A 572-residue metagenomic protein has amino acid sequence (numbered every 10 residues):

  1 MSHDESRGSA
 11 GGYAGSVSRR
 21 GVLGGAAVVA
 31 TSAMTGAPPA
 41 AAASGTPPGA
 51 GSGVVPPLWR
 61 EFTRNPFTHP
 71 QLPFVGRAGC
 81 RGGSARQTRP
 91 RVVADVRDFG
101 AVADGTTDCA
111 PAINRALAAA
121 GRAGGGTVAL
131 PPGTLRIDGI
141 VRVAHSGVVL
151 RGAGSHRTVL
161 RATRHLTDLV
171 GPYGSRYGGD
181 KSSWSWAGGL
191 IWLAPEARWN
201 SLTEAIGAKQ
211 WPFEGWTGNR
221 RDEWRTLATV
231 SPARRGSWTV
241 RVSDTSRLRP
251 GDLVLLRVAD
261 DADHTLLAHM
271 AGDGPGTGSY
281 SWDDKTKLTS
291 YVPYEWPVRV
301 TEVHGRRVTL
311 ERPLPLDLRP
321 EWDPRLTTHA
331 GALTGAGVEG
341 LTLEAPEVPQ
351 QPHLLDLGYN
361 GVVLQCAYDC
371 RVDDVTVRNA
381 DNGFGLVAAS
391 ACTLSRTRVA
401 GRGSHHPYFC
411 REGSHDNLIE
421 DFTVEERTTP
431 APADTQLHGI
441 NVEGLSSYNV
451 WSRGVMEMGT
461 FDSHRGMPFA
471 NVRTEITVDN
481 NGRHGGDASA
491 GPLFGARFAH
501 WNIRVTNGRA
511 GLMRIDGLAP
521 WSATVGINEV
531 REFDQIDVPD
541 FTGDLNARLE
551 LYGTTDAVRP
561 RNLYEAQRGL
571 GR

Functional and structural regions predicted by a protein language model:
S2-P131, R136-Q351, A523-R572: Extracellular "leader-to-stem" segments immediately downstream of a signal peptide or signal-anchor in secreted/lumenal
D108-A112, G133, V141-R142, P232 (+10 more regions): Short, glycine/acidic-rich beta->alpha junctions
A129, R136, R142, R151 (+9 more regions): Extracellular beta-strand solenoid repeats
P131, A153, R257, E311 (+5 more regions): Generic beta-strand/beta-sheet core signal
I140-A144, R157-P172, S182-W184, G188-P195 (+10 more regions): Glycine-rich beta-solenoid repeat tracts in large extracellular/virion proteins
G147, H156, T334-A345, Y368-N379 (+6 more regions): Right-handed parallel beta-helix
W199-W224, D260-K287, P293, T301 (+2 more regions): Right-handed parallel beta-helix
R453-G454, M458, T474-R572: Catalytic domains of carbohydrate-active enzymes that cleave complex glycans
